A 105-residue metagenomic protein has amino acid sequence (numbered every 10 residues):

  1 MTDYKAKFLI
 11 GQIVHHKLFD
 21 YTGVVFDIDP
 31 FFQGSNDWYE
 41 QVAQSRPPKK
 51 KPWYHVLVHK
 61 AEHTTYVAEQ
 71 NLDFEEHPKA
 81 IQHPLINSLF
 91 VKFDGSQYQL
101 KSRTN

Functional and structural regions predicted by a protein language model:
M1-I13, L18-T22, D29-F32, K101-N105: Mixed-charge, Lys/Arg-rich low-complexity intrinsically disordered regions
K7-Q12, E40, F74-H77, Q82: Generic preference for well-ordered secondary structure
V25-D27, V58: Residue-level recognition of conserved beta-strand positions in structured domain cores
F32-E40: Short, solvent-exposed secondary-structure boundary/capping segments
P47-N105: Intrinsically disordered, low-complexity, charged/polar segments
